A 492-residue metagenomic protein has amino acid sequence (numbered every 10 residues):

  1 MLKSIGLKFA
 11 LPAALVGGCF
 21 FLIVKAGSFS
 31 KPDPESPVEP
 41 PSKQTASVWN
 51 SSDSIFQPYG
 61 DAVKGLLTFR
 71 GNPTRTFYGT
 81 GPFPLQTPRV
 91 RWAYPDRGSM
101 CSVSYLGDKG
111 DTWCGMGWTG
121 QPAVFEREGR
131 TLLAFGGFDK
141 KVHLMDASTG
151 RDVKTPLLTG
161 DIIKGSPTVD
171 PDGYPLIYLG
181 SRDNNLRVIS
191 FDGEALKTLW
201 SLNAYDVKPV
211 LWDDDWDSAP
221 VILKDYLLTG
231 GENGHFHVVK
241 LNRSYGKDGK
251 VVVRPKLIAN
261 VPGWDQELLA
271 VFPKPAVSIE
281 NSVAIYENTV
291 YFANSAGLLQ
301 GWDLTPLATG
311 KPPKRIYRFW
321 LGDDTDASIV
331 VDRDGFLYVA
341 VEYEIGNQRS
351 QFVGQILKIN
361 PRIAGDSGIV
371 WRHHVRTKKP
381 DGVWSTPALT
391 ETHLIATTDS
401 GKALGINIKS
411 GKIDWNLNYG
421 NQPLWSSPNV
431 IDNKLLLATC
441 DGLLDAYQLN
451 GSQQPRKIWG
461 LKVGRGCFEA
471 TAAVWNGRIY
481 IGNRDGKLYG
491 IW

Functional and structural regions predicted by a protein language model:
M1-L15: N-terminal Sec-pathway targeting helices
K3, G27-F29, K409: Intrinsically disordered, low-complexity segments enriched in Ser/Pro/Gly/Ala and basic residues
K3-S4, F21, K197, T305: Polar/charged alpha-helical tracts
F21-P32: Hydrophobic single-pass membrane-insertion segments
P32-D61, F69, T76-T119, A123-D217 (+1 more regions): Extracytoplasmic/lumenal domain signature
